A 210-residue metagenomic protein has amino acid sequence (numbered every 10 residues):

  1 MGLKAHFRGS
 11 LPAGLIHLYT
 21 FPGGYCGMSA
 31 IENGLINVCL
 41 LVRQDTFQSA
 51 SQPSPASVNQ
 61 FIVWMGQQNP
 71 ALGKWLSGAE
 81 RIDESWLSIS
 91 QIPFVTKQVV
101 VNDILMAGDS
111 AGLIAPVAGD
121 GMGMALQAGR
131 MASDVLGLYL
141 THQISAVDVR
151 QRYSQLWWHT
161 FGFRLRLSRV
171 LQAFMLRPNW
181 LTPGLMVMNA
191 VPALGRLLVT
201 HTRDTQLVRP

Functional and structural regions predicted by a protein language model:
M1-Q67: Conserved FAD-binding catalytic core of PHBH/FMO-like flavoproteins
P12, G23-C26, A30, I36 (+10 more regions): Short capping/connector residues at structural and topological boundaries
P12, K74-W75, F163-R164: Short, structured loop/turn "capping" segments at alpha-beta junctions
Y19-F21, Y25, I89, V199-T205: A general structural signal for short secondary-structure boundary/capping elements
Q52-L136: FAD/FMN-dependent oxidoreductases across multiple families
D134-P210: C-terminal helical "tail/cap" subdomain of flavin- and related membrane-associated enzymes
